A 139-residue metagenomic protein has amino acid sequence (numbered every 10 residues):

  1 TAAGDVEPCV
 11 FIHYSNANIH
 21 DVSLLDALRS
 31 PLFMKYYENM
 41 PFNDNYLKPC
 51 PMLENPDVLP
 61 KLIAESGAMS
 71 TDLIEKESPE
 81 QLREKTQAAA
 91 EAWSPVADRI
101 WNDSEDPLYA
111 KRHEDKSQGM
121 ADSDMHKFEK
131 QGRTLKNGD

Functional and structural regions predicted by a protein language model:
V6, F11-D139: Flexible mid-to-C-terminal extensions adjoining Fe-S/redox cofactors in radical SAM and related proteins
